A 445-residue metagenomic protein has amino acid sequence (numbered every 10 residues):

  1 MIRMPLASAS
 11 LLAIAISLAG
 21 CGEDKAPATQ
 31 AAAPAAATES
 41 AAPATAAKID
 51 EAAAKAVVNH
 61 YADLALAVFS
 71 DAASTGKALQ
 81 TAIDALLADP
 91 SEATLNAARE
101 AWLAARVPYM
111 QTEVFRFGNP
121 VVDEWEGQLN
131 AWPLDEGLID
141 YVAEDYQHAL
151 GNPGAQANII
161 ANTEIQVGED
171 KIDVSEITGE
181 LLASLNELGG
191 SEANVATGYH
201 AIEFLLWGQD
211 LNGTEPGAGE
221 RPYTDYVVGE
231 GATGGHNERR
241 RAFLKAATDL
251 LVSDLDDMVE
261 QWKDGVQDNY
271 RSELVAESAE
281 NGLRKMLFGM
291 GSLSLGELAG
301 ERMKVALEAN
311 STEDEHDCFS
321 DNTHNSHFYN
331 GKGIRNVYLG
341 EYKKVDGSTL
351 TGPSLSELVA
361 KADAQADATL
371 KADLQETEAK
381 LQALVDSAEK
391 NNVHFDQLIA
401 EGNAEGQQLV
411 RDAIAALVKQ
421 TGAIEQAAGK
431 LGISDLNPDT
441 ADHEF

Functional and structural regions predicted by a protein language model:
M1-A9: Bacterial N-terminal signal peptides that target proteins for export
L12: Flavin (primarily FAD) cofactor-binding/catalytic cores of flavoenzymes
C21-K25: Bacterial signal peptide processing site
A26-A47: Long, low-complexity intrinsically disordered segments that are proline/alanine-rich with interleaved serine/threonine
A44-F445: Mature extracytoplasmic or organellar-lumen-exposed domains after removal of signal/transit peptides
